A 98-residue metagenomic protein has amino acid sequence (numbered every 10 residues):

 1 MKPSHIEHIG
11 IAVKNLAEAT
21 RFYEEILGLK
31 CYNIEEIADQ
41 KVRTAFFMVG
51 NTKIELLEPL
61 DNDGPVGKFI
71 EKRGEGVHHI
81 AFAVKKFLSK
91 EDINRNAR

Functional and structural regions predicted by a protein language model:
M1, I11-K53, K90, N94-A97: Core segments of cupin and vicinal oxygen chelate
M1-E18, E75-V84: N-terminal beta-strand motif that seeds the catalytic metal site of vicinal oxygen chelate
I6, V13, Y23, F47 (+3 more regions): Short, structured motif recognition centered on aromatic/hydrophobic residues
L16, E36, P59-D61, K85: Histidine- and/or cysteine-centered catalytic micro-motif in compact active-site loops
Y32-N33, D63-K68: A short, acidic/glycine-rich surface segment
G50-I54, D61-D63, K86-L88: Short, charged/polar surface micro-motifs in flexible loops or helix N-caps
F69, R73-R98: Mid-chain, well-packed structural core segment of small domains
